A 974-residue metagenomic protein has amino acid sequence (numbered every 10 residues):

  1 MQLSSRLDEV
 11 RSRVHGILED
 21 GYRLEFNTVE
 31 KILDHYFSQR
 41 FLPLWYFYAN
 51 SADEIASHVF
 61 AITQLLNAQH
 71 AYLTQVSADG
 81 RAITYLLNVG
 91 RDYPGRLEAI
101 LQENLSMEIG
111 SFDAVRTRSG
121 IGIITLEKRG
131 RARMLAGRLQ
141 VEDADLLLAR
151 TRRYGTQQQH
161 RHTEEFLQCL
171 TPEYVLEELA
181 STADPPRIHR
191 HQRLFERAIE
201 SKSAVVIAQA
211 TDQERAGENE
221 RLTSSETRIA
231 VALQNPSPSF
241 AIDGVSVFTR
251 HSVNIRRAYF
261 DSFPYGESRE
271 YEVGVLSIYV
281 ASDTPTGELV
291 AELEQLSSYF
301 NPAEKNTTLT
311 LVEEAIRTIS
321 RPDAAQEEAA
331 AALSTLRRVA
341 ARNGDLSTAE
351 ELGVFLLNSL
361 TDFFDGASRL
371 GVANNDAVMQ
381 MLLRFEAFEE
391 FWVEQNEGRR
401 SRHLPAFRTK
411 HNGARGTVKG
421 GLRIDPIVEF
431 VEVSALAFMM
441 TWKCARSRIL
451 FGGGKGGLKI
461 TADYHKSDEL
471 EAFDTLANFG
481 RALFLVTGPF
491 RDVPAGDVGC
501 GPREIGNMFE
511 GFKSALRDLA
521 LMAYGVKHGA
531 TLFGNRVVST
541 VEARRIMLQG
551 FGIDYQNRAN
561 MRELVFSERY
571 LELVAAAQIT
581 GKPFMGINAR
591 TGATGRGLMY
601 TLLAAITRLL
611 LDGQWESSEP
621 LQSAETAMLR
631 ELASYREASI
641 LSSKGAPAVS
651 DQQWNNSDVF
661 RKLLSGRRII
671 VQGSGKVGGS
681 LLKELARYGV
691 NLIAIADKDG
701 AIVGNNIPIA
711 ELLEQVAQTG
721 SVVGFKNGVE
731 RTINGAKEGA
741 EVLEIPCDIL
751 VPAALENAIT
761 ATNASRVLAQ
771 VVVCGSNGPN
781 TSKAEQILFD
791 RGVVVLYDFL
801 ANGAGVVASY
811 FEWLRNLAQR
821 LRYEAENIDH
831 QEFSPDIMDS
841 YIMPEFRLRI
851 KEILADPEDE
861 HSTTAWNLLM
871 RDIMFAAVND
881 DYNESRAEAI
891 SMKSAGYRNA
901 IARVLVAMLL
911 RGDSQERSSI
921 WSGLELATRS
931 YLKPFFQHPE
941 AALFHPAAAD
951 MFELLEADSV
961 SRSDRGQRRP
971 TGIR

Functional and structural regions predicted by a protein language model:
M1-L356: Regulatory modules associated with amino-acid/nitrogen control
V59, L73, I83-L87, I121-A132 (+10 more regions): N-terminal ligand-binding/catalytic initiation module
S111-V115, N254-F260, T308-V312, R448-I449 (+7 more regions): Flexible, glycine/charged-enriched surface loops at secondary-structure junctions
L170, F364-A367, M522-L571, Q614-D658 (+2 more regions): Charged, glycine/proline-rich intrinsically disordered loops and linkers
S239, D243, V428-V431, L470-D474 (+16 more regions): Conserved active-site and cofactor/substrate-binding residues in soluble primary-metabolism enzymes
V247, T580-M585, A589-E744: Glycine-rich phosphate/diphosphate-binding loop of Rossmann-like nucleotide-binding domains
V339-A340, R766, Q770-I973: Adenosine-phosphate binding glycine-rich loop
G700-G704, P708-V795: Rossmann-like adenosine-cofactor binding region
